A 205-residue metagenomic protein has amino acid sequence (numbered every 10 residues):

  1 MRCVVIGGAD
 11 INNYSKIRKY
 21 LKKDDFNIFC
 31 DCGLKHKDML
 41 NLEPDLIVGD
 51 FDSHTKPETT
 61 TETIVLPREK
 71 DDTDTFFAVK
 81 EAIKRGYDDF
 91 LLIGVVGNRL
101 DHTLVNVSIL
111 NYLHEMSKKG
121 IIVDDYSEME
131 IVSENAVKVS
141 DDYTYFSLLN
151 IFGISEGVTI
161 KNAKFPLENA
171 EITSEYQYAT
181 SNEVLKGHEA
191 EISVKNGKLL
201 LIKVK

Functional and structural regions predicted by a protein language model:
M1-P57: N-terminal beta-strand-loop-alpha-helix module at the start of alpha/beta ligand-binding or catalytic domains
D24-D25, P44, T60-T61, Y87 (+1 more regions): Short, well-ordered alpha-helix to beta-strand connector turns
E62-P67, K119-I121, F146-N150: A glycine-rich helix N-cap at a beta->alpha junction
T63-R85: Short phosphate-binding loop-to-helix
L100-N111: Short Gly/Thr/Asp-enriched flexible loops that form oxyanion-binding sites at enzyme active sites
Y112-M129: Short, acidic/small-residue loops that bind anionic groups at enzyme active sites
S127, V132-K205: Long, charged alpha-helical interface segments
